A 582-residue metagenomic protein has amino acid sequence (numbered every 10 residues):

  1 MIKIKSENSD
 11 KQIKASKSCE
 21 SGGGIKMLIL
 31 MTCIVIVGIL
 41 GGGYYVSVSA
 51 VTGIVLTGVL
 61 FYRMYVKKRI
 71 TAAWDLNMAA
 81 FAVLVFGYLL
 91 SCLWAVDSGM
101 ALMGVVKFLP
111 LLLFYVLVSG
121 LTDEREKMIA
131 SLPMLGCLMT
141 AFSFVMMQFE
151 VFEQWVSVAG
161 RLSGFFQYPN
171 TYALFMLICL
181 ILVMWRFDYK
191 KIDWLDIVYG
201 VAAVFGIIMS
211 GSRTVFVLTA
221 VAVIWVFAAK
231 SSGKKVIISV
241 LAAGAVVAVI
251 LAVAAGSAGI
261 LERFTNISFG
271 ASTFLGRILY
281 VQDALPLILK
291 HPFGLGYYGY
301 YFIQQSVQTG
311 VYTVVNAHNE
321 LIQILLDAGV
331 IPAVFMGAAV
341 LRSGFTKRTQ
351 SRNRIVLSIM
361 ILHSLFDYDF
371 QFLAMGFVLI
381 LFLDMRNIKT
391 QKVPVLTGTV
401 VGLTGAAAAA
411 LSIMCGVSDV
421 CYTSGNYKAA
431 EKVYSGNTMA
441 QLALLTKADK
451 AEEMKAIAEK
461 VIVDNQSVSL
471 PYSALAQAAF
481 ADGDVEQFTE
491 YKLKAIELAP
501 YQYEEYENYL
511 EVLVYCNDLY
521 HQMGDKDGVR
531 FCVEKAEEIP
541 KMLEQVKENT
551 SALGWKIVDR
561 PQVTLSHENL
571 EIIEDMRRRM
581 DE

Functional and structural regions predicted by a protein language model:
M1-L90, V96-M134, R186-I197, I224-S239 (+10 more regions): Transmembrane signal-anchor hairpin modules in multi-pass inner-membrane enzymes, especially those that act on
I2-K3, M27-L40, T52-L60, V85-C92 (+7 more regions): Alpha-helical transmembrane segments of multi-pass inner-membrane proteins
G43, A95, A159-Y172, T273 (+2 more regions): Short aromatic-rich membrane-water interface segments that cap or initiate transmembrane helices in multi-pass membrane
G120, Q154-V158, S272-G276, Y280 (+3 more regions): Juxtamembrane loop-helix boundary motifs flanking transmembrane segments in multi-pass membrane proteins
M147-E150, I207-S210, V215, F227-A271 (+2 more regions): A membrane-periplasm/extracellular boundary helix in multi-pass inner-membrane enzymes that assemble envelope glycans
S212, Y300, E320-L321: Extended, hydrophobic alpha-helical segments in both membrane/secreted and soluble proteins
G276-V314, A328-F335: TM-adjacent membrane-interface loops and short helices in multi-pass inner/ER membrane proteins
